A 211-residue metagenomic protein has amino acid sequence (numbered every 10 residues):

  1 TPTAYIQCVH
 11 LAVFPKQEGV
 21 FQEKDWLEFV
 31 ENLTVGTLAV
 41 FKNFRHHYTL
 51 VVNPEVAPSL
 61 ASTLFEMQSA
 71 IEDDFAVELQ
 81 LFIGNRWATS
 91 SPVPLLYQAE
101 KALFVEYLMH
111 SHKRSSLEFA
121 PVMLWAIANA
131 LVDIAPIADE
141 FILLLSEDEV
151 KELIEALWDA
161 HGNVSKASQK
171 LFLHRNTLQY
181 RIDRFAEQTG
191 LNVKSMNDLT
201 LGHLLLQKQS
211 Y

Functional and structural regions predicted by a protein language model:
A4-P15, T49-V51: Active-site-flanking beta-strand signature of metal-NTP-handling nucleotidyl enzymes and homologous cyclase-like
P15-E18, A57: A short acidic, glycine/proline-enriched capping/turn motif at secondary-structure boundaries, especially helix N-cap
E18-T34: Short amphipathic alpha-helix segments
T34-Y211: Cytosolic nucleotide-utilizing catalytic cores of signal-transduction proteins
